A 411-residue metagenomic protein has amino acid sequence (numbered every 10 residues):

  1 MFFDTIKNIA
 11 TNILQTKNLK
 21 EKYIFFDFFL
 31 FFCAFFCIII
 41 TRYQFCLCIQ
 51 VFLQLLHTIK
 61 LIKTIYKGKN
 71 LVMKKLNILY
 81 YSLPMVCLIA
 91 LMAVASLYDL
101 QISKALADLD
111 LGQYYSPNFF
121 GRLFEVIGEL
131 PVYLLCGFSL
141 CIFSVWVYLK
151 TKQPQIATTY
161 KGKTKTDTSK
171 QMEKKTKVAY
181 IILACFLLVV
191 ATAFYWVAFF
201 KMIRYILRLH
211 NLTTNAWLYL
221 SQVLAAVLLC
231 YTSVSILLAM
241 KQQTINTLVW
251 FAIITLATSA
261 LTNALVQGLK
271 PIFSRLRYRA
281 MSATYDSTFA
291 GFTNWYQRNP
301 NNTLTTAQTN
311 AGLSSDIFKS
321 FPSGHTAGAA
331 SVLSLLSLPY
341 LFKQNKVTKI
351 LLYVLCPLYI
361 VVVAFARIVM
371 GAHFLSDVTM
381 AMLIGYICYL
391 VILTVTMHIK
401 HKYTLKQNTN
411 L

Functional and structural regions predicted by a protein language model:
F2, I24-I40, L47, V51-L55: Hydrophobic alpha-helical signal peptides and transmembrane signal-/tail-anchor segments that drive secretory-pathway
V51-V72: Short, Lys/Arg-enriched N-terminal segments with co-localized hydrophobic residues within the first ~10-30 amino acids
G68-S144, Q155-A226, I272-Y278: N-terminal transmembrane-helix/juxtamembrane module of multi-pass inner/ER membrane proteins
K74-M85, Y296-L411: Membrane-embedded catalytic cores of phosphoryl/pyrophosphoryl-handling enzymes
S96, I142-A157, T232-Q243, S337-K343 (+1 more regions): Structural signal for the C-terminal ends of transmembrane alpha-helices and the immediately following loop
V132-W146, Q222-S235, A330-S334, L383-T396: Hydrophobic cores of alpha-helical transmembrane segments in multi-pass inner/ER membrane proteins, independent
M240-P271: Interfacial segments of alpha-helical transmembrane regions
A260-G291: Transmembrane alpha-helix/helix-exit interface in multi-pass inner-membrane proteins
